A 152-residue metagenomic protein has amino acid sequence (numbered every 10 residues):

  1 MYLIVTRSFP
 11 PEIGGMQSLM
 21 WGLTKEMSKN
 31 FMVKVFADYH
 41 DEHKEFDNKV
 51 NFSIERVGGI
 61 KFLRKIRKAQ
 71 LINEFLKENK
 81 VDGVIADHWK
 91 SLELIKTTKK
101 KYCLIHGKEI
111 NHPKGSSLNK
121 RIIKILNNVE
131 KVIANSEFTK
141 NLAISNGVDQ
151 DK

Functional and structural regions predicted by a protein language model:
M1-L3: Extreme N-terminal starter segment of soluble prokaryotic enzymes
T6-I13, L19-R64, T139: N-terminal strand-loop element at the rim of the active site of nucleotide-sugar-dependent glycosyltransferases
E12, L63, S91-E93, K101-L118 (+1 more regions): A short, histidine- and acid-enriched strand-loop-helix "catalytic/donor-clamping" loop that lines the nucleotide-sugar
A69-K80: Short, well-structured alpha-helical segments in soluble
K77, K124-I125: Structural alpha-helical scaffold elements that stabilize or flank donor/cofactor-binding regions in carbohydrate
D82-G83, K131: Structural motif
I85-S91: Short His-centered aromatic/hydrophobic patch
V129-K152: A short, active-site helix/loop in glycosyltransferases that binds the activated sugar's phosphate group
